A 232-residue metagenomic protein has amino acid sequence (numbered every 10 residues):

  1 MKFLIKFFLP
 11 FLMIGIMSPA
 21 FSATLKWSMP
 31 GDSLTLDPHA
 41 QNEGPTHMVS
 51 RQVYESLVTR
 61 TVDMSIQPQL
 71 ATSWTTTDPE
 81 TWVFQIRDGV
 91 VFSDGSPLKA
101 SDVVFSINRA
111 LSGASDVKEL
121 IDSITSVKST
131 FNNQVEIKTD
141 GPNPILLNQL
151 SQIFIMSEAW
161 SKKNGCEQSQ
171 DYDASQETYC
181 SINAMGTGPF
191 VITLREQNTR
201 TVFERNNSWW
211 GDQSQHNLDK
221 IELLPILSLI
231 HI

Functional and structural regions predicted by a protein language model:
M1-L9: Bacterial N-terminal signal peptides that target proteins for export
I16-S22: Sec/Tat signal peptide C-region and signal peptidase I cleavage site
A23-G31, T72, T81-Q85, V103-I107 (+4 more regions): Short, well-ordered beta-strand elements
S28-T77, N108, N183-T187: N-terminal lobe/hinge region of extracytoplasmic solute-binding protein
S65, I153-H216: Gly/Pro-rich hinge or "lid" segments in bacterial periplasmic/extracellular proteins
T72-D116, T130, E136-K138, L146: Aromatic- and charge-enriched surface segment that lines or borders ligand/interaction sites
T75, E119-S169, E196: Surface-exposed binding/hinge segments that line and control ligand-binding clefts or catalytic entry sites
I230-I232: Conserved small/polar residues in nucleotide/adenosyl-binding loops
